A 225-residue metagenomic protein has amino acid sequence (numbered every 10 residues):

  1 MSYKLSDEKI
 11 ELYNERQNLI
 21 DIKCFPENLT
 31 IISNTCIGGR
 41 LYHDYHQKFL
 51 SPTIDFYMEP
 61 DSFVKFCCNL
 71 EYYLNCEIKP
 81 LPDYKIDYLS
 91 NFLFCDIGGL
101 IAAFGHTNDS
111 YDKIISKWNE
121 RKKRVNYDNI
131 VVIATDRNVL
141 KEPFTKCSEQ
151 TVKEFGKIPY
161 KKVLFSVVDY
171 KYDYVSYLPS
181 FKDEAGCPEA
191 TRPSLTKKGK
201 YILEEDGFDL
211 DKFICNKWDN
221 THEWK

Functional and structural regions predicted by a protein language model:
S2-K225: Extracellular glycan-modifying ectodomains
